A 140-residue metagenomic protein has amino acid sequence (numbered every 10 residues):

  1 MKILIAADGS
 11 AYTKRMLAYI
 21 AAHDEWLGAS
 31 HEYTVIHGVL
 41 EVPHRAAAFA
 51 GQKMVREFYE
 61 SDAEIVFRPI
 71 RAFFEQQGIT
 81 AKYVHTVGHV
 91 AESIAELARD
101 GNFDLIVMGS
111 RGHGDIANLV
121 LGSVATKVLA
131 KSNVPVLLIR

Functional and structural regions predicted by a protein language model:
M1-K2, R140: Absolute protein N-terminus
K2-K53, Q77: Small/aliphatic-rich secondary-structure junction motif
T34-I36, K82-T86, L137: General small-molecule cofactor/ligand-binding pocket signal
K53-I65: A short acidic, glycine-rich active-site loop that binds or catalyzes chemistry on phosphate/adenosine moieties
A72-I106: Structural beta-alpha unit
M108-A130: Glycine-rich, Arg-bearing micro-motifs that act as flexible, cationic patches
K131-R140: Short, flexible loop segments at boundaries between secondary-structure elements
